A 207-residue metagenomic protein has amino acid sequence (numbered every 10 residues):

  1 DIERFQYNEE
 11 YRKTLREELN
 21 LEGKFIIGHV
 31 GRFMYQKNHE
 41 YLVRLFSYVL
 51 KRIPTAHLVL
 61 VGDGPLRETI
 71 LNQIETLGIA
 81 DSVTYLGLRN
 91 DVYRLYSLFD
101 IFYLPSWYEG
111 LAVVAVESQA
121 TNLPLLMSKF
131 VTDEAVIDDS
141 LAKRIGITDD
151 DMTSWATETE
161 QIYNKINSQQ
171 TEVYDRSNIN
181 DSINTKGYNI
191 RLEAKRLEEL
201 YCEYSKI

Functional and structural regions predicted by a protein language model:
D1-E17, R191, E203-K206: Acidic anion/phosphate-binding donor-loop and adjacent secondary structure in glycosyltransferase catalytic cores
F25, H29-Y48, P65-L71: A conserved mid-protein helix/loop that constitutes part of the nucleotide-sugar donor-binding site
I27, L42-V43, L58, W155 (+1 more regions): A structural motif in glycosyltransferase catalytic domains
L71-G87: Nucleotide-activated donor-binding/catalytic signature segment of Leloir-type glycosyltransferases, i.e., the conserved
L88, W107: Aromatic "clamp/platform" in nucleotide-sugar-dependent glycosyltransferases that forms part of the donor/acceptor
F102-Y103: A short hydrophobic beta-strand element within the catalytic core of glycosyltransferases that build diverse glycans
P124-K129: Short hydrophobic beta-strand element within catalytic cores of glycosyltransferases and related nucleotide-activated
E134-I166: Change "using UDP/GDP/dTDP sugars" to "using nucleotide sugars
